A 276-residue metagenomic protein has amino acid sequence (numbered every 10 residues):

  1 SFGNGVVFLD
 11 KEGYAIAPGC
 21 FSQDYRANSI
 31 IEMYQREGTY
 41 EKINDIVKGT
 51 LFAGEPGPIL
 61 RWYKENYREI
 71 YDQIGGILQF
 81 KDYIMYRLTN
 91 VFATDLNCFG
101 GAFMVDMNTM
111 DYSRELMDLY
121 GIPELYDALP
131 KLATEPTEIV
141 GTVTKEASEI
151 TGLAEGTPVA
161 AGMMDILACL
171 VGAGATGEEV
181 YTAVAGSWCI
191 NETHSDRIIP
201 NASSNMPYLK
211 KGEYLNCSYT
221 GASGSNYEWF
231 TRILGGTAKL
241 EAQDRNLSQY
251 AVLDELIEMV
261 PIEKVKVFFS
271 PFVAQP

Functional and structural regions predicted by a protein language model:
S1-F2, G76-I77, L132-T134, A160: Short glycine-rich phosphate-binding loop at a beta-alpha junction
S1-G5, P136-T137, A185-W188: Glycine-rich beta-strand-to-loop/alpha-helix junction loops that act as flexible
S1-G57: Active-site phosphate-binding/coordination module
Y14, K131-L132, P158, F268: Conserved beta-strand segments of alpha/beta enzyme cores
D24, T94-F99: Nucleotide/phosphate-binding loop and acidic/charged catalytic motifs in nucleotide-binding or -utilizing enzymes
Q35-A93, F103-P123, I139-P276: Active-site core segments that coordinate phosphate-bearing ligands/cofactors across diverse enzyme families
D127-T137: Core alpha/beta catalytic barrel or barrel-like domain that forms the active/cofactor pocket in diverse metabolic
